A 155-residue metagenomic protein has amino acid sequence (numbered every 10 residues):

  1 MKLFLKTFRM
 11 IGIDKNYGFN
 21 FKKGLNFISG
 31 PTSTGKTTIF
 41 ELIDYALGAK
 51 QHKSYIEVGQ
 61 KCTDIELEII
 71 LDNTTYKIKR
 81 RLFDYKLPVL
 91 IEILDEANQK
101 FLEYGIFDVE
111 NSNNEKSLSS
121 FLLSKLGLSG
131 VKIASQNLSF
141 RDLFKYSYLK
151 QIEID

Functional and structural regions predicted by a protein language model:
M1-I78, P88-V89: Extreme N-terminal "head/tail" segments of very large remodeling/mechanoenzyme assemblies
D84-D155: Extended, charged alpha-helical "arm/stalk" segments used for dimerization and assembly in large NTPase-driven machines
